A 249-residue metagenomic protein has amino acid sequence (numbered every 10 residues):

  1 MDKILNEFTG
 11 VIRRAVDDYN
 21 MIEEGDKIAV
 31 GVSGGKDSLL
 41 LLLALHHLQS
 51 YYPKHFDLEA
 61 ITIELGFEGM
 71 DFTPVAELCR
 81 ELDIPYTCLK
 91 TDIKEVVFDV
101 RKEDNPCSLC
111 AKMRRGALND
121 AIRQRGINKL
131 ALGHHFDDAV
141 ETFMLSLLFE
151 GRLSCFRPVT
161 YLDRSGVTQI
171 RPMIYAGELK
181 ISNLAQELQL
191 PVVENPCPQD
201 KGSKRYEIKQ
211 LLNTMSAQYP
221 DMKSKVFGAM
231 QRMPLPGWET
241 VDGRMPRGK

Functional and structural regions predicted by a protein language model:
M1-E141, L145, F149-R152, L179-E187: ATP-dependent adenylation/nucleotidyltransferase module used to activate substrates
L5, A111, K201-K204, I208 (+2 more regions): Generic structural signal for well-ordered, non-membrane alpha-helical segments in soluble metabolic enzymes
R13, D17, H46, N213-S216 (+1 more regions): A short, amphipathic alpha-helical segment
M21, K201, S216-P220, L235: Alpha-helix boundary/capping and short turn/kink residues
D57-L58, D137-A217: Catalytic subdomain that performs nucleotidyl-dependent activation
L65, Q199, M230: Glycine-rich beta-alpha junction loops
A111-R123, V159-S165, L212, S216-Q231: Short, basic, helix/turn surface patches
D221-K249: A short, charged, Gly/Pro-tolerant segment at domain boundaries
